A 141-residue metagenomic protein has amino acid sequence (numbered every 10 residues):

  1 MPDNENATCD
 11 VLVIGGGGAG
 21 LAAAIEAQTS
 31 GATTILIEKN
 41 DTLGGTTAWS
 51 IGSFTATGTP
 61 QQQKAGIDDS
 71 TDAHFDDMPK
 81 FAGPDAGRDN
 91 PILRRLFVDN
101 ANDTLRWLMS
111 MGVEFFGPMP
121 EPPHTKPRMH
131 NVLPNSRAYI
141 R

Functional and structural regions predicted by a protein language model:
D3, T33, K39-R141: Conserved N-terminal/central alpha/beta ligand/cofactor-binding core
D3-A19, I35: Beta1/beta-strand and adjacent pyrophosphate-binding region of the FAD-binding site in flavoprotein oxidoreductases
A22: Short alpha-helical segment within the catalytic ATP-binding CA
A27: Aromatic pocket-lining residues of Rossmann-like dinucleotide-binding sites
